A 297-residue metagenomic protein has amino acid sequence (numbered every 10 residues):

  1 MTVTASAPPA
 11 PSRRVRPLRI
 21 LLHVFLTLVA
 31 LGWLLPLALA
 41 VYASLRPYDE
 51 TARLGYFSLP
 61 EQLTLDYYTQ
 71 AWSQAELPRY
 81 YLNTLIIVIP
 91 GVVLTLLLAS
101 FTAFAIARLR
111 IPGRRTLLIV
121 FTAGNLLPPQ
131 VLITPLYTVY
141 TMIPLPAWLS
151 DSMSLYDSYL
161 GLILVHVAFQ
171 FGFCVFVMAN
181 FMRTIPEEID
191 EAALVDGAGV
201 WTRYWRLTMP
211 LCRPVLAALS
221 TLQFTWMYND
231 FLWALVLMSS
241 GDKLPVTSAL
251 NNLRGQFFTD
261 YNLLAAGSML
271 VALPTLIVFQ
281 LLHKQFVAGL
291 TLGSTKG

Functional and structural regions predicted by a protein language model:
T2-G297: A hydrophobic, multi-pass inner-membrane permease signature
